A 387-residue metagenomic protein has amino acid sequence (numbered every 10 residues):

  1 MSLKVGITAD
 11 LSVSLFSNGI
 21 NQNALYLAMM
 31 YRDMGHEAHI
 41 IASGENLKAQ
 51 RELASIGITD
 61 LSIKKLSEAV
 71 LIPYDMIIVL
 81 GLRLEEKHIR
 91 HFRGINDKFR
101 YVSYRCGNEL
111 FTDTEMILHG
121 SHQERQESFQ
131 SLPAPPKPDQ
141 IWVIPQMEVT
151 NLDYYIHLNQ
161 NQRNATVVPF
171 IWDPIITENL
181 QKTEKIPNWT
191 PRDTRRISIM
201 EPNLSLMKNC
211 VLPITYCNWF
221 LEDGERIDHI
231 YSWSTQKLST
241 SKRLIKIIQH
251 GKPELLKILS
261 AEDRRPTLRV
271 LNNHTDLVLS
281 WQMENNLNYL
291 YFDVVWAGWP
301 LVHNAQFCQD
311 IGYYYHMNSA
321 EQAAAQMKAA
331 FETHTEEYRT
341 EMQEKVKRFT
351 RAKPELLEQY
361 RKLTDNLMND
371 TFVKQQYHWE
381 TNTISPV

Functional and structural regions predicted by a protein language model:
M1-V5: Extreme N-terminal starter segment of soluble prokaryotic enzymes
G6-L11, N21-K137, A261-T267: Extended catalytic core of nucleotide-activated donor transferases of GT-like folds
A9-N23, N203-N209: A short, glycine/small-residue-rich beta-strand->loop->alpha-helix junction that serves as a flexible
R90-T194: Catalytic core of nucleotide-activated saccharide and alditol-phosphate transferases
E148-I258: Conserved catalytic-core segment of nucleotide-activated headgroup transferases in glycan assembly
K237-A297: Donor nucleotide-activated moiety binding/catalytic core segment of transferases that use nucleotide-activated donors
N273-K353: Catalytic binding pocket for nucleotide-activated donors in carbohydrate/polymer assembly enzymes
H334-V387: A charged, aromatic-enriched C-terminal amphipathic alpha-helix characteristic of glycosyltransferases across folds
